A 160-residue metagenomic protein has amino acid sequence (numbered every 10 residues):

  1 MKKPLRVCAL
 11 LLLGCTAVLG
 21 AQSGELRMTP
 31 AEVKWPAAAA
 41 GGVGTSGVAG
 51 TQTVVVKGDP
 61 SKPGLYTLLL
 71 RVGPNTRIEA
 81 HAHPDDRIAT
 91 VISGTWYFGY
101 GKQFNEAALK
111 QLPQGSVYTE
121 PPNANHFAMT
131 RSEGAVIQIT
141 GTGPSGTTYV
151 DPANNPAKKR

Functional and structural regions predicted by a protein language model:
M1-L11: Bacterial N-terminal signal peptides that target proteins for export
L13-G20: Hydrophobic h-region of N-terminal signal peptides that target proteins for export in Gram-negative bacteria
G20-Y66, P152-R160: A short, N-terminal "cap"/entry segment at the start of jelly-roll beta-barrel domains of the cupin/DSBH fold
V56, G115, I137: Divalent metal-coordination and catalytic microenvironments
D59-S61, W96, K102-N123: Short acidic-glycine-tyrosine-enriched beta hairpin
G73-T76, A82-Q103: Glycine- and acidic-residue-biased ligand/ion/polar-headgroup-sensing regions
I78-A80, F98-G99, E120, N125-R131: Short beta-strand His + acidic residue motifs that chelate non-heme Fe in jelly-roll/DSBH and cupin folds
A107-K110, F127-R160: Double-stranded beta-helix
